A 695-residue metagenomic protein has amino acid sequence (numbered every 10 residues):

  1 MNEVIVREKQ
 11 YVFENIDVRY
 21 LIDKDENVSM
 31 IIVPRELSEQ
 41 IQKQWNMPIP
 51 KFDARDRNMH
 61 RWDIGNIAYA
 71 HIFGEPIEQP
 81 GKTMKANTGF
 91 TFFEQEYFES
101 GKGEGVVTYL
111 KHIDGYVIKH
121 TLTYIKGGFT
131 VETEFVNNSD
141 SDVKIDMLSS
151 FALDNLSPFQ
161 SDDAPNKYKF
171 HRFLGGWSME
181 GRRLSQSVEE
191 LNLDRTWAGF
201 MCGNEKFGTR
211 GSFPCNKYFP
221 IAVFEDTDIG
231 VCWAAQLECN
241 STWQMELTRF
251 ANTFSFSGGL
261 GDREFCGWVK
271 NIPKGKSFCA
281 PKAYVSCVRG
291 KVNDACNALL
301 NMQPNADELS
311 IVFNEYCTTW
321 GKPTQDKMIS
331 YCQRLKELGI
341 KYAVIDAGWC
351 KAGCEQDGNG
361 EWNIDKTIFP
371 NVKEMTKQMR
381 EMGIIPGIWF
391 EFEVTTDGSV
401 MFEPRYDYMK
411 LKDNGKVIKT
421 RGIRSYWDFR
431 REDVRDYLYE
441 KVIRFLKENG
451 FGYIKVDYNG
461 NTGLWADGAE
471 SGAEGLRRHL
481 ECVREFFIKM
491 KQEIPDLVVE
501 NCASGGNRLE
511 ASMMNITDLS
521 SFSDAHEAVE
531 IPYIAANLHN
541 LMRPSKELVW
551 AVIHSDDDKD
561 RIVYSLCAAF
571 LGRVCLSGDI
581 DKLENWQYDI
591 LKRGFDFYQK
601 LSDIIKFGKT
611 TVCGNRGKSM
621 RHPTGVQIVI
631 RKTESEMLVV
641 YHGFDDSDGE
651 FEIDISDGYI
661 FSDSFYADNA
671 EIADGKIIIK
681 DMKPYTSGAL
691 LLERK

Functional and structural regions predicted by a protein language model:
N2-R249, C266, Y666-N669: Polysaccharide-binding surfaces and accessory modules of carbohydrate-active proteins
N58-E94, Y218-W243, V285-P304, K341-A347 (+3 more regions): Glycine-rich, aromatic-flanked loop segments that form ligand/cofactor-binding clefts across common enzyme folds
F92, K270-R289, Y685-E693: Short Pro-Gly-centered flexible turn/kink motifs
F129-N137, V499, E636-G643: Short, well-ordered beta-strand segments enriched in hydrophobic/aromatic residues
F219-A222, K618-D657, T686-A689: Carbohydrate-binding surface patches
L309-I443, N449, Y453, L464: Aromatic-lined carbohydrate-binding/catalytic grooves of carbohydrate-active enzymes
F369-N371, Y408-R561, L571-R573, K582: Active-site neighborhood of glycoside hydrolase catalytic domains
I672-K695: C-terminal beta-strand-rich structural cap/linker in extracellular carbohydrate-active enzymes
